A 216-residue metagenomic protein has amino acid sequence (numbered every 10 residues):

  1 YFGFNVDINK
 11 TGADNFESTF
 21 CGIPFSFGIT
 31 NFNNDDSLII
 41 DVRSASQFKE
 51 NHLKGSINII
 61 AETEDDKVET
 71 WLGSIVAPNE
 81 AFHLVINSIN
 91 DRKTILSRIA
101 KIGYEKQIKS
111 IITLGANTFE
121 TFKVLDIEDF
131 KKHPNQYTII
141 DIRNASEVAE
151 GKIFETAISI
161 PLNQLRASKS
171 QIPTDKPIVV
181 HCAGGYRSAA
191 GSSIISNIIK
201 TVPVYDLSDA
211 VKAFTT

Functional and structural regions predicted by a protein language model:
Y1-C21, A45-T216: Rhodanese-like catalytic fold shared by cysteine-dependent sulfurtransferases and DSP/PTP-type phosphatases
F20-I29: A contiguous, basic/glycine-rich beta-loop/short-helix subdomain that forms a polymer-engagement track
G28-D35, D129-N135: A short acidic-Thr-Gly-centered motif at the start of a beta-strand
I39-I40: ABC ATPase nucleotide-binding domains
